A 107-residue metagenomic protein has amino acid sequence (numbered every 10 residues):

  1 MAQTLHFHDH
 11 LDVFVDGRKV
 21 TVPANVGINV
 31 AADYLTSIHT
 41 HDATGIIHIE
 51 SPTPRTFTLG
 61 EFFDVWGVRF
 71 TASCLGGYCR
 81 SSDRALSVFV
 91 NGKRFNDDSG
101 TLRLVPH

Functional and structural regions predicted by a protein language model:
M1-H107: Ubiquitin-like/PB1-type beta-grasp interaction modules and other compact soluble beta-rich domains
